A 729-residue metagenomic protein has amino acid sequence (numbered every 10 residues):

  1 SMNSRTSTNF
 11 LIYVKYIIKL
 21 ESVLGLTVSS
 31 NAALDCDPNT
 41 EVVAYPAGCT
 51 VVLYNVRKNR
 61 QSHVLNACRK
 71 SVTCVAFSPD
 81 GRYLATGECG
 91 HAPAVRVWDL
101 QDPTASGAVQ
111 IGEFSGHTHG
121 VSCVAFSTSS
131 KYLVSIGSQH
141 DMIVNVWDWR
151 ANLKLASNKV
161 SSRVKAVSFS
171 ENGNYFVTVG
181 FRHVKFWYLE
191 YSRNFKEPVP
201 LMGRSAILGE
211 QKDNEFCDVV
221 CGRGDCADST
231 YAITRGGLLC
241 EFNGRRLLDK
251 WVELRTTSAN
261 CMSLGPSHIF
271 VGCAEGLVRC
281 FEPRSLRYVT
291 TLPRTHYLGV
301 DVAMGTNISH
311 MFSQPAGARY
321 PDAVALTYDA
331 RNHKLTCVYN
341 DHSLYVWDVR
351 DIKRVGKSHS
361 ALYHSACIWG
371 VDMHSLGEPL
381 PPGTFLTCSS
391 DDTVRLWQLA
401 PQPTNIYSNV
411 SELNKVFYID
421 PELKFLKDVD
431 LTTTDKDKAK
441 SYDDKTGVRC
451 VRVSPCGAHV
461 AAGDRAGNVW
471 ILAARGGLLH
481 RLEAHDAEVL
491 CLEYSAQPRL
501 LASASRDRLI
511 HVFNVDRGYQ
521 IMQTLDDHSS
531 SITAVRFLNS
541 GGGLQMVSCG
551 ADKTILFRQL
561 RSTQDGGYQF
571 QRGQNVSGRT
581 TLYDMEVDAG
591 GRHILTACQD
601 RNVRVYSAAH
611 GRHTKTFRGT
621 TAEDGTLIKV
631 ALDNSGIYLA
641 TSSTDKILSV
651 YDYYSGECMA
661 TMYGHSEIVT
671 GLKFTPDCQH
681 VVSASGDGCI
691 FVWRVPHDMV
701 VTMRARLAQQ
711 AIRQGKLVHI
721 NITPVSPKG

Functional and structural regions predicted by a protein language model:
L11, K19, N194-C217, C226 (+3 more regions): Terminal intrinsically disordered, low-complexity extensions flanking WD-repeat/beta-propeller proteins
S22-C49, G224, T446-V448: Beta-strand-rich domains and repeat architectures in extracellular enzymes and scaffolds, especially beta-propellers
S22-L24, S62-A67, Q110-G116, K154-K159 (+16 more regions): Short C-terminal beta-strands that terminate individual repeats in beta-propeller domains, predominantly WD40 blades
S29-L34, K70-A76, H119-F126, S162-F169 (+11 more regions): Canonical WD40 repeat/beta-propeller blade segments in eukaryotic WD-repeat proteins
T40-A44, Q61, R82-T86, K131-S135 (+20 more regions): Structural hallmark of WD40 beta-propellers
A47, G87-H91, I136-H140, V179-F181 (+10 more regions): Conserved strand-to-loop turn within each blade of WD40 beta-propeller repeats
V51-N55, V95-D99, I136, V144-W147 (+12 more regions): WD40-repeat beta-propellers
D99-A105, Y188-K196, P283-V289, D348-K353 (+3 more regions): Short loop/turn segments immediately following beta-strands, especially the blade-tip and inter-blade linker loops
